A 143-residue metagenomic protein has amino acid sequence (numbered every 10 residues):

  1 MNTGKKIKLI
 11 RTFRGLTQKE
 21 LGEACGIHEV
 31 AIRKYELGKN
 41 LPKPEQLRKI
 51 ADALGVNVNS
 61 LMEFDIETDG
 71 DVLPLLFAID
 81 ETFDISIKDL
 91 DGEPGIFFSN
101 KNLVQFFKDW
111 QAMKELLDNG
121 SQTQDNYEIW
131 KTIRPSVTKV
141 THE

Functional and structural regions predicted by a protein language model:
M1, T12-F13, L41: Short amphipathic helical patch at the helix-1/turn junction of helix-turn-helix
K5-A24: Short basic helix-loop element that most often maps to the first helix and adjoining turn of HTH DNA-binding modules
I7, Q18, E29, P44-L47 (+1 more regions): Helix-turn-helix DNA-binding elements, focusing on the entry/boundary residues of the two helices that contact DNA
L9, E45, D52-D125: Charged, helix-prone or intrinsically disordered regulatory segments positioned adjacent to compact structured domains
G26-P42, E63-E67: Recognition helix of helix-turn-helix/homeodomain-like DNA-binding domains that insert into the DNA major groove
Q124-T132: Short, charged, amphipathic alpha-helical segments
P135-E143: Short, charge-rich amphipathic alpha-helical segments embedded in non-transmembrane helical bundles/solenoids
